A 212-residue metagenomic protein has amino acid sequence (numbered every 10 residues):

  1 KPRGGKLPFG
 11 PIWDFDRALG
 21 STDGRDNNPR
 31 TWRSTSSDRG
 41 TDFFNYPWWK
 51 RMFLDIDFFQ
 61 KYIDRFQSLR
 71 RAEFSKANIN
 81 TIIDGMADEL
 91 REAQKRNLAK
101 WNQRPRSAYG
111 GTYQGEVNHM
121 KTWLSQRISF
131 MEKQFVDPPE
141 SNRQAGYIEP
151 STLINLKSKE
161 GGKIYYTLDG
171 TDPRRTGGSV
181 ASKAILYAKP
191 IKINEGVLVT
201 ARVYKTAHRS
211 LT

Functional and structural regions predicted by a protein language model:
R3-S151, K183: Middle-to-C-terminal accessory/interaction subdomains
T112-T212: Short, compositionally stereotyped local motifs that mark structural "simplifiers"
